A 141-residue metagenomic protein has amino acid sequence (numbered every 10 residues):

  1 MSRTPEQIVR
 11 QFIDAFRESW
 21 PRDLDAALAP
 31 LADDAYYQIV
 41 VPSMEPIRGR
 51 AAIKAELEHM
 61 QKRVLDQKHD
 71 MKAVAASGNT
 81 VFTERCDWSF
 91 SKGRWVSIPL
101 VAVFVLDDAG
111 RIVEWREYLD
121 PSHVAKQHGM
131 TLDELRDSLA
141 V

Functional and structural regions predicted by a protein language model:
M1-S2, P46: Alpha-helix initiation/capping motif
S2-P30: Short acidic-aromatic low-complexity motifs
T4, A55-V141: A beta-strand edge to alpha-helix "cap/lid" segment located at domain peripheries
R17, S43, E114: Short, flexible active-site loop motifs that bind/organize anionic cofactors or intermediates
D25-G78: A solvent-exposed, acidic/Ser-Thr-rich amphipathic alpha-helical stretch
